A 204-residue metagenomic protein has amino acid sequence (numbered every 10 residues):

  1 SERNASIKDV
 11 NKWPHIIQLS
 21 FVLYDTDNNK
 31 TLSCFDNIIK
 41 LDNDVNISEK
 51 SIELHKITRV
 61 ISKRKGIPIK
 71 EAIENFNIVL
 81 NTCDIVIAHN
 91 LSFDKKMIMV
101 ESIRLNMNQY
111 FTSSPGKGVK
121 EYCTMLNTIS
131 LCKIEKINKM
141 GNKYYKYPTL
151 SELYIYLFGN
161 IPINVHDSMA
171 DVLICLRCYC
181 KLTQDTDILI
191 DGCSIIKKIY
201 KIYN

Functional and structural regions predicted by a protein language model:
S1-D9: Short acidic, Gly/Ser-rich segments with clustered Asp/Glu that frequently serve as metal-coordination loops in enzyme
S6-I7, K63, I163-N164: A generic structural signal for short coil/turn motifs at secondary-structure boundaries
K12-I57, N77-N204: Metal-dependent phosphoesterase core characteristic of DEDDh/y 3'-5' exonuclease domains
I52-N75: Metal-dependent phosphoesterase signature
